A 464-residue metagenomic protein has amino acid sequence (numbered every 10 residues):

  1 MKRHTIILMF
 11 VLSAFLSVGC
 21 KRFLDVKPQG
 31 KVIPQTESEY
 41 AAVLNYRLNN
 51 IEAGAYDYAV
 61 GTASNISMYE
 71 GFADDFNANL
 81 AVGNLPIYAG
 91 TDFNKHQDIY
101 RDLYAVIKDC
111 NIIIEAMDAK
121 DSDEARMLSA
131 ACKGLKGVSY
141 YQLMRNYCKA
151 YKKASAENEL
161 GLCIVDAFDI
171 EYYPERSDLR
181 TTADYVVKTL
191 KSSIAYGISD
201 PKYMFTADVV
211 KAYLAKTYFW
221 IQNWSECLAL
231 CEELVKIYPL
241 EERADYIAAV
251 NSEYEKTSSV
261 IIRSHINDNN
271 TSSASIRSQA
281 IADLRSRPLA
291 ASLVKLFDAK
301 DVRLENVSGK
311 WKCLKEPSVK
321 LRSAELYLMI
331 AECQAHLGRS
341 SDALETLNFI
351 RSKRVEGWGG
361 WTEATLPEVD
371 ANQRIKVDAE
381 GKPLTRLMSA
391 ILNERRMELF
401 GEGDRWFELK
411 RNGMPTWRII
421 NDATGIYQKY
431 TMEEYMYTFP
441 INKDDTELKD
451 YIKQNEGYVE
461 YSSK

Functional and structural regions predicted by a protein language model:
M1-P28: Bacterial Sec-dependent N-terminal signal peptides
C20-S67, C231, F297, L344 (+1 more regions): Membrane-proximal, proline-rich intrinsically disordered regions
G30-P34, V60-A73, K149-N158, S199-S272 (+1 more regions): Short, surface-exposed recognition loops and adjoining beta-strand edges that mediate ligand/DNA contacts, enriched
N77-Y147, S177-D178, L190-M204, C313-S318 (+3 more regions): Conserved, well-structured interaction surfaces
N146-Y185: Short coil/linker segments at helix-helix boundaries
E226-E325, R354-D378, L384-A390, E398-D404 (+4 more regions): Hydrophobic-face positions in mid-chain alpha helices that act as interaction patches
